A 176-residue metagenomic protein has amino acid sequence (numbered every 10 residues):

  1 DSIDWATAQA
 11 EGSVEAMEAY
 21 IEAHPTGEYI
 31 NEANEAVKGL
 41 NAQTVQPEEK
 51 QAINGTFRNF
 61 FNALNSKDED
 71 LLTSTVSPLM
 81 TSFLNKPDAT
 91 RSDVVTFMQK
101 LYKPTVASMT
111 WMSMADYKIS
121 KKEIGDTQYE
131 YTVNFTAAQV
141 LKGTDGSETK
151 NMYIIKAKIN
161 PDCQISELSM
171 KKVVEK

Functional and structural regions predicted by a protein language model:
D1-A19, A23, N59-N62: Alpha-helical segment of the N-proximal tetratricopeptide repeat
D1-W5, G39-Q51: TPR-adjacent "capping" and linker segments in tetratricopeptide-repeat scaffold/adaptor proteins
V14-Y29, K38, S77: TPR/TPR-like (Sel1-like) alpha-helical repeat modules
A23-E32, T81-P87: Short solvent-exposed coil/turn linkers within tandem alpha-helical repeat scaffolds
I30-Q46, D88-T96: TPR/TPR-like alpha-solenoid helical repeat scaffolds
E49-K67: Short, aromatic-enriched amphipathic alpha-helices that serve as compact interaction elements
T73-I124: Short solvent-exposed beta->alpha transition segments
V106-K176: Exposed beta-sheet edge and beta->alpha loop/turn motif
